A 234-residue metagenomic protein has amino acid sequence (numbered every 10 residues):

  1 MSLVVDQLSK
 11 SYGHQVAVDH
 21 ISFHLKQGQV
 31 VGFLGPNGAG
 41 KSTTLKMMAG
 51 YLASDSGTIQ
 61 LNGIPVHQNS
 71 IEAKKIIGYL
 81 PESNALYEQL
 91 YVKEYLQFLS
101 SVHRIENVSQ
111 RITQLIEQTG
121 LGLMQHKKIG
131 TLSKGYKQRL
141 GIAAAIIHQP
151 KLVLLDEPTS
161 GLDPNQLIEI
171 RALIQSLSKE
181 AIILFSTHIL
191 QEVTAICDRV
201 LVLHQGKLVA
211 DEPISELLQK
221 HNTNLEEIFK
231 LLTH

Functional and structural regions predicted by a protein language model:
G57-Q68, E72-A73: Conserved ABC transporter NBD signature motif
Q97, S101-M124: Conserved ABC ATPase "signature" region
V153-E157: Catalytic Walker B motif of ABC-type/P-loop ATPase nucleotide-binding domains
L167-K179: Helical segment within the ABC ATPase nucleotide-binding domain
V193-A195: A short, surface-exposed alpha-helical micro-motif characterized by mixed small hydrophobic and charged/polar residues
D211-E212: ABC ATPase "signature
